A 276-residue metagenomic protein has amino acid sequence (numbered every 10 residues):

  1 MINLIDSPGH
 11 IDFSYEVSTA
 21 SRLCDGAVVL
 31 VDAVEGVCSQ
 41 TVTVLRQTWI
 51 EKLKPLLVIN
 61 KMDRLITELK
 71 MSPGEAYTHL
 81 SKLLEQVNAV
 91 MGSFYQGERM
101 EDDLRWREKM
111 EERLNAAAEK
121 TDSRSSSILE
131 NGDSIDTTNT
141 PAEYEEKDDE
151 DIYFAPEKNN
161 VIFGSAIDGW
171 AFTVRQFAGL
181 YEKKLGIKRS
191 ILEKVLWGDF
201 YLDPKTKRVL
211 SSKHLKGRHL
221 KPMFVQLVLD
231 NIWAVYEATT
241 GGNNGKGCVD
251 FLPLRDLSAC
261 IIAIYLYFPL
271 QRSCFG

Functional and structural regions predicted by a protein language model:
M1-G276: Structural and coupling elements of P-loop NTPases
